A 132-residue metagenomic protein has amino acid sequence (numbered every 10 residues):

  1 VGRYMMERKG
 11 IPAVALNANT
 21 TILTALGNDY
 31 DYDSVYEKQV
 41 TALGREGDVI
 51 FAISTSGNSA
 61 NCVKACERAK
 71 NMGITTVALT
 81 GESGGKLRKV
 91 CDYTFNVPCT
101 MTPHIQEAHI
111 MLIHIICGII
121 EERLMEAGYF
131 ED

Functional and structural regions predicted by a protein language model:
V1-G44: Glycine-rich, small/polar surface segments that engage phosphate groups of diverse ligands
N17, S54, T80, F95-I105: Short beta->alpha connector loops at strand-helix junctions that form conserved, small/polar/Pro-enriched
A42, P103-D132: A charged, well-structured terminal subsegment
I50, T76, T94-N96: Short, well-ordered beta-strand core segments
N58-A65, L87: Short glycine/serine/threonine-rich phosphate/pyrophosphate-binding segments that cradle anionic phosphate groups
L79-C91: Short, glycine/polar-rich helix-capping loops at beta-to-alpha or helix-loop-helix junctions that flank or form
